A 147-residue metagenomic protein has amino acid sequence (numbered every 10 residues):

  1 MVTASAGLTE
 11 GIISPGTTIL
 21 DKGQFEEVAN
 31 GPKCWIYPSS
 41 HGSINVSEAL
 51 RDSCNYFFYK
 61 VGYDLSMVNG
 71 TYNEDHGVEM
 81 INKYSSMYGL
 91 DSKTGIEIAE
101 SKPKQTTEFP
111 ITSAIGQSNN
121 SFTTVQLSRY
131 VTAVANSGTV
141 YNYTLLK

Functional and structural regions predicted by a protein language model:
V2-K147: Beta-lactam-recognizing serine transpeptidase/beta-lactamase-like catalytic domain environment
